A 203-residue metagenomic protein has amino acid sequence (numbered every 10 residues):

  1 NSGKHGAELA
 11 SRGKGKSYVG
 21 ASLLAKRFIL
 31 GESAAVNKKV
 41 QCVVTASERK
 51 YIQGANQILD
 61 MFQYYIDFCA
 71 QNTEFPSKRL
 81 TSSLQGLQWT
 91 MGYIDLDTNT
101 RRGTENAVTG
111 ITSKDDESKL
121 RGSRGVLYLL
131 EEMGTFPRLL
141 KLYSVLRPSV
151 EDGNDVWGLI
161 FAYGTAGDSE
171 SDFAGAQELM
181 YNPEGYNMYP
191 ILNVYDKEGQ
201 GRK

Functional and structural regions predicted by a protein language model:
N1-K203: Phosphate/NTP-binding elements of NTP-utilizing enzymes
